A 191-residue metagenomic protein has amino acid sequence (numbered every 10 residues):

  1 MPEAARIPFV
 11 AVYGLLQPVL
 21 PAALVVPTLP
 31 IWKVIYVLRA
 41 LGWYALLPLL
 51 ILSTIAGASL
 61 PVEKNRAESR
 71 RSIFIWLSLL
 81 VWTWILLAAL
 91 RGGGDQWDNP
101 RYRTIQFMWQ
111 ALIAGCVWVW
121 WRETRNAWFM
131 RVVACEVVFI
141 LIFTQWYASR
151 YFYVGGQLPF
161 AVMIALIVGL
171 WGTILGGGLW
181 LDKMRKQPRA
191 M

Functional and structural regions predicted by a protein language model:
M1-L20, L29-I31: Membrane-interface loop/short-helix elements at transmembrane-helix boundaries of multipass membrane proteins
R6-I7, P61-V81, R125-E136, A190-M191: Membrane-interfacial loop-to-transmembrane alpha-helix junctions, especially the N-terminal start
P21-I85, F107-M108: Membrane-interface anchor segments at the N-terminal boundary of transmembrane helices in multi-pass membrane enzymes
L49-A56, F107-R125, V168-L179: Transmembrane alpha-helices and membrane-interface helical segments of multi-pass integral membrane enzymes
I51-P61, A89-Q96, W118-T124, A148 (+1 more regions): Transmembrane helix-loop junctions and nearby membrane-interface residues
L80-W97, I142-R150: Transmembrane-helix signature of polytopic, lipid-linked glycan biosynthesis machinery
W97-I105: Replace "multi-pass membrane enzymes" with "multi-pass membrane proteins
M130-M191: Transmembrane helical bundles and short interhelical boundary loops of multi-pass, membrane-embedded
